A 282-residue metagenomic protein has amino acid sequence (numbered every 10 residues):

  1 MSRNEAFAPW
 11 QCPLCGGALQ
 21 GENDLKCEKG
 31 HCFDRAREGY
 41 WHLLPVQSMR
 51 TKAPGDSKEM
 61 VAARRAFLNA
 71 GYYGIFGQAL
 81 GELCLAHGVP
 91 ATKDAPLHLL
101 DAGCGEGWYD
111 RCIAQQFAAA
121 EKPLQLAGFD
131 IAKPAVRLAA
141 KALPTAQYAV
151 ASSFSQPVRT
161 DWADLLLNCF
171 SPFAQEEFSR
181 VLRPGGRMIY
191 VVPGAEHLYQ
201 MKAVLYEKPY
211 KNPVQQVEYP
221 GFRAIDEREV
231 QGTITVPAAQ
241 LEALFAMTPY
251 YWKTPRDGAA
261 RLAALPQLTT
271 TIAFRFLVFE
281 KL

Functional and structural regions predicted by a protein language model:
M1-A53: N-terminal auxiliary segments of SAM/dcSAM-dependent transferases
F7, V230-L282: Conserved Class I S-adenosyl-L-methionine
R50, G55-A79, L83, H87: Class I SAM-dependent methyltransferase Rossmann-like catalytic core, especially the SAM/SAH-binding loop
H98-D101, G105-Q156: Class I SAM-dependent methyltransferase SAM/SAH-binding core
F154-L165: A short acidic, Gly/Pro-enriched loop at the edge of an enzyme's catalytic core that lines a small-molecule cofactor
A163-E177, V192: A short SAM/SAH-binding and catalytic strip from SAM-dependent methyltransferases
G185-A195: Conserved beta-strand signature within the Rossmann-like core of class I S-adenosyl-L-methionine
K202-F222: Conserved Class I S-adenosyl-L-methionine
